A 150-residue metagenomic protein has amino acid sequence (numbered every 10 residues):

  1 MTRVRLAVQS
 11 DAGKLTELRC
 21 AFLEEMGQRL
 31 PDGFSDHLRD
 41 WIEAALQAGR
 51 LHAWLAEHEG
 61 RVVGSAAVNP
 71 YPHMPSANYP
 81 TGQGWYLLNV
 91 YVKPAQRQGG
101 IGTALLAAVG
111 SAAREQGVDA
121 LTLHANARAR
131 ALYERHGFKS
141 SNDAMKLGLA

Functional and structural regions predicted by a protein language model:
R3-E17: A short beta-loop-alpha structural element at the N-terminal edge of CoA-dependent acyl/N-acetyltransferase catalytic
C20-I42: Conserved GNAT-fold acetyl-CoA-binding loop/helix
E43-L55, Y86: A short helix-loop-beta-strand connector motif used in the catalytic cores of GNAT acetyltransferases and, in some
L55, R61-P70, Y86, Y91: Conserved beta-strand in the GNAT
N78-P94, D143: Conserved acetyl-CoA binding element of GNAT-fold acetyltransferases
V92, Q98-S111, R135: Conserved acetyl-CoA-binding loop-helix of GNAT-fold acetyltransferases
L106, A113-A125: Conserved GNAT acetyl-CoA-binding A-motif
L121-A131, K146-A150: Conserved beta-strand-loop-alpha-helix junction that forms the acyl-donor binding cleft
